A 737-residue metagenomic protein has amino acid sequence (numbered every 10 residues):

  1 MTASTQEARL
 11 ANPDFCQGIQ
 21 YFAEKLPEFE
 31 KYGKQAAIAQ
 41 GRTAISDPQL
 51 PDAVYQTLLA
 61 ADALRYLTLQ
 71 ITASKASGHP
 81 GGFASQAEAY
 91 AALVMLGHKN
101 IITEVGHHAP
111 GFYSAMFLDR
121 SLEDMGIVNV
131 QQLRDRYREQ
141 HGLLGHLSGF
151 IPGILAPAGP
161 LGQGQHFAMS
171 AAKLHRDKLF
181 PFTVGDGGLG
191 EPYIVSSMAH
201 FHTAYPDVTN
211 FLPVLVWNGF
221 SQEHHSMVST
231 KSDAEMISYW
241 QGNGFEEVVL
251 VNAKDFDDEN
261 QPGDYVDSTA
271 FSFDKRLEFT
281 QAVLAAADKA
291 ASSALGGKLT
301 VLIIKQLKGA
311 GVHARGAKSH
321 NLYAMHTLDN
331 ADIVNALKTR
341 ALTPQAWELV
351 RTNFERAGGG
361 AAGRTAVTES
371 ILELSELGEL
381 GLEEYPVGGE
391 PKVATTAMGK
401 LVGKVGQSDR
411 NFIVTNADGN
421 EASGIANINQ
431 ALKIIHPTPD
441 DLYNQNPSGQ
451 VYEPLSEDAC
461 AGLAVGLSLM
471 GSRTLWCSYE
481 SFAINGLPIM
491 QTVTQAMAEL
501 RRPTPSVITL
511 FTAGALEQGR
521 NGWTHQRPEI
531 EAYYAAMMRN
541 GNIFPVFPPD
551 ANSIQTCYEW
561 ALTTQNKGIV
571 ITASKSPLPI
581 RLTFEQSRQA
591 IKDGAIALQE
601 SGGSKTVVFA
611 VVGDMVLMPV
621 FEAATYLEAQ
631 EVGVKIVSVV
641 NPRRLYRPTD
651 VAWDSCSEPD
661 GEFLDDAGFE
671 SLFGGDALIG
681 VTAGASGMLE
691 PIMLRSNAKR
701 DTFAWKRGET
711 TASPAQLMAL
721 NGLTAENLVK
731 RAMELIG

Functional and structural regions predicted by a protein language model:
T2-G78, L122-A158, R351-L372, L380-V387: Conserved internal helical-beta-strand scaffold that buttresses enzyme catalytic cores
Q49, T57, L64-L69, S74 (+7 more regions): Cofactor-binding active-site loop characterized by glycine-rich and histidine/acidic residues
Q49-A53, L69-S77, H98-K99, F150-A156 (+9 more regions): Glycine- and acidic
T57-A60, I101, T352-P505, S587-I596 (+5 more regions): Non-catalytic terminal/interface segments that mediate subunit docking, oligomerization, and allosteric communication
Q86, F112, H166-A168, D233 (+4 more regions): Short, highly selective alpha-helical patches that border small-molecule cofactor pockets in redox/cofactor-processing
L133-I151, P157, Q163, H175-P181 (+3 more regions): Thiamine diphosphate
H141, H146-L212, Q281-A285, N420-Y533 (+6 more regions): Thiamine diphosphate
